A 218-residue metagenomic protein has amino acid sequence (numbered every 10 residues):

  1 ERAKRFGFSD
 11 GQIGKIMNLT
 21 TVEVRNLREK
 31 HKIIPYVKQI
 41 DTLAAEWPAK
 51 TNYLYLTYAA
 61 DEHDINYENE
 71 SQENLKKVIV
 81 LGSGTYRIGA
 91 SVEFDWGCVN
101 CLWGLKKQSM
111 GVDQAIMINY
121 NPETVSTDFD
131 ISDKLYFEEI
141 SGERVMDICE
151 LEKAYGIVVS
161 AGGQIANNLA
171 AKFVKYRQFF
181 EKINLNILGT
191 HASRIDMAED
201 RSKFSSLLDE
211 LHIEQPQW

Functional and structural regions predicted by a protein language model:
E1-R2, G11-I16, T20-N26, K30-W218: N-terminal beta-alpha lobe that positions the nucleotide/phosphoryl donor in ATP/NTP-coupled carboxylate activation
F6: Flexible coil/turn residues that form the inter-helical turn or adjacent wing/linker of helix-turn-helix
